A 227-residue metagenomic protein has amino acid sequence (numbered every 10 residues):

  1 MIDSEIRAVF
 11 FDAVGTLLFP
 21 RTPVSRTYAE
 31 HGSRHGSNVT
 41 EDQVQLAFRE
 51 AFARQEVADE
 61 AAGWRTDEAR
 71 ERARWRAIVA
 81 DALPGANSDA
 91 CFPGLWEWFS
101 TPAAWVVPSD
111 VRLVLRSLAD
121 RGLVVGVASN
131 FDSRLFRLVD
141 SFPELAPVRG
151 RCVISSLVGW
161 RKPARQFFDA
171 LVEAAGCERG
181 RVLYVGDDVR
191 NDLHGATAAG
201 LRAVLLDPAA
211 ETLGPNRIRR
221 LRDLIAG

Functional and structural regions predicted by a protein language model:
M1-V9, F19, S88-F92, V106 (+3 more regions): Asp-based, Mg2+/Mn2+-dependent phosphohydrolase catalytic module
I2-L113, R121: N-terminal helical cap/lid subdomain that shapes the substrate entry/recognition surface in HAD-like hydrolases
